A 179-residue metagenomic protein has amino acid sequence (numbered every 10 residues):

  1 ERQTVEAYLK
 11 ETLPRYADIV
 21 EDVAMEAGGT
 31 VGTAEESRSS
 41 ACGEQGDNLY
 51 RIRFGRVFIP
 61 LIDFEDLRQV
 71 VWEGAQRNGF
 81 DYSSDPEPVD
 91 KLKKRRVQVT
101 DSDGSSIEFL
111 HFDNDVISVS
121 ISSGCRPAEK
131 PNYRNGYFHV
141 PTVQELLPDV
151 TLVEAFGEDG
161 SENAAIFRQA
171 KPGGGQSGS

Functional and structural regions predicted by a protein language model:
E1-I19, D85-S179: An acidic-aromatic pocket/loop used at catalytic or ligand-binding sites
E1-Y8, R38-G74: Terminal, regulation- and interaction-focused segments at domain boundaries
R15-E26, I62-S83: Amphipathic alpha-helical segments
E21-E44: Short, solvent-exposed beta-alpha or beta-beta edge segments that form flexible loop/patches at the rim of ligand
M25-G32, I62, I107-D115: Short, intrinsically disordered, charge-biased short linear motifs at domain edges
V31-T33, F80-P88: Surface-exposed patches in mature extracellular/periplasmic domains of secreted proteins
